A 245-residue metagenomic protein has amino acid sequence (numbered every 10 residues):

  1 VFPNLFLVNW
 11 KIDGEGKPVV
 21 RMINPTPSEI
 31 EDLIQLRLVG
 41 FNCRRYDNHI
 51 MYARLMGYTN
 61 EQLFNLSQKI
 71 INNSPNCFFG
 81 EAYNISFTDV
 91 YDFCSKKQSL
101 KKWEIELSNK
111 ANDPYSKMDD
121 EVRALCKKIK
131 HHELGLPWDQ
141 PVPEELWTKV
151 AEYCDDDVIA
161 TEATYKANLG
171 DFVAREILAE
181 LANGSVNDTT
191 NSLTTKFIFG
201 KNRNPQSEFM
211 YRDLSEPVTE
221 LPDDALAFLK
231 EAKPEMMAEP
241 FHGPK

Functional and structural regions predicted by a protein language model:
V1-K11: Gly/Thr-rich phosphate-binding beta-strand-loop-beta motif of the actin/hexokinase/Hsp70
F2, D32, F79-N84, N191: A short, structural micro-pattern
V8, F41, Y46, P234 (+1 more regions): N-terminal, helix-rich and Lys/Arg-enriched segments in bacterial and organellar proteins
E15-D32: Nucleic-acid-processing active sites and adjacent nucleic-acid-binding tracks, predominantly divalent metal-dependent
P18-V20, L38-A53, G57-I159: Active-site-proximal helix-loop-helix substrate-binding element of RNase H-like nuclease domains
I34-L36: Short coil/turn segments at beta-strand junctions that form active-site/ligand-binding loops
E106-P114, E121-K245: Conserved "right-hand" nucleotidyltransferase catalytic core of DNA-directed polymerases
